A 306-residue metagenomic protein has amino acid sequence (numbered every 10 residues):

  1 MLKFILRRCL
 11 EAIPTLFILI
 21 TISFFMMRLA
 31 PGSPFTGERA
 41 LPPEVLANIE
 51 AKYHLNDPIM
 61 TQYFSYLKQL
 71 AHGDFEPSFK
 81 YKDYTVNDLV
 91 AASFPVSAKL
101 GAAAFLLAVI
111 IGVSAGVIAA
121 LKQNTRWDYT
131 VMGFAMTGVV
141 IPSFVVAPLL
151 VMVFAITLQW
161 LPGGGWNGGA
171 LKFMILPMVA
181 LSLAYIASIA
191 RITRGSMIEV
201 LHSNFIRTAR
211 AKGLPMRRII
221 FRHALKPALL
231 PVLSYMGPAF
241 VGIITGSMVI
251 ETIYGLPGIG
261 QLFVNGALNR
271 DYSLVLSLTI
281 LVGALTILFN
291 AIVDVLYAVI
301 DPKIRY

Functional and structural regions predicted by a protein language model:
L2-K3, V90, F94-W127, S143 (+1 more regions): Alpha-helical transmembrane segments of integral membrane proteins, especially multi-pass inner/plasma-membrane
L6-L16: N-terminal signal-anchor/signal peptide hydrophobic helix marking the start of the first transmembrane segment
E11, L19, L107-A108, A135-G138 (+4 more regions): Transmembrane alpha-helical core residues of multi-pass small-molecule transporters, especially secondary transporters
L16-S65, F79-K80, L158-L176: Hydrophobic alpha-helical transmembrane segments of membrane transport/permease proteins and related membrane-embedded
L19, S23-M27, A147, V151-A155 (+4 more regions): Juxtamembrane/transmembrane-helix interface segments of polytopic membrane transporters
S23-L29, Y66-K68, G133-P162, A180-Y185 (+1 more regions): Membrane-water interface segments at the C-terminal ends of transmembrane alpha-helices in multi-pass inner-membrane
M26-A30, E38-P42, A71, F79 (+8 more regions): Hydrophobic aliphatic residues
N56-V113: An internal, D/E-rich "acidic patch" concept
